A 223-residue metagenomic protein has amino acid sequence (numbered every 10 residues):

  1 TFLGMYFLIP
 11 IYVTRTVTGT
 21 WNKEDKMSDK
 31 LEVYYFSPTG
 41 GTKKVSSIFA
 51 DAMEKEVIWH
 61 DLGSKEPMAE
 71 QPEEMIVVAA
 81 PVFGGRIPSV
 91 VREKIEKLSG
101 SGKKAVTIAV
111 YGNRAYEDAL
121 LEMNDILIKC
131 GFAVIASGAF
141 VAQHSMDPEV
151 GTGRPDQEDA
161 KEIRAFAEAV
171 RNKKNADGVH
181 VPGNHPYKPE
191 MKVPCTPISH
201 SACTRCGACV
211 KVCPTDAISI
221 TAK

Functional and structural regions predicted by a protein language model:
T1, T14-T16, W21-K23, S28-E32 (+1 more regions): FMN-binding flavodoxin-like domain, especially the glycine-rich phosphate-binding loop
P10-Y12: Residues marking helix boundaries in flexible regions
Y34-Y35, C213: A generic structured-segment signal
Y35-F36, A202: Short, flexible coil/turn micro-motifs enriched in small/turn-prone residues
P197-D216, T221-K223: Cysteine-centered iron-sulfur cluster-binding motifs in ferredoxin-type domains/subunits of redox enzymes
